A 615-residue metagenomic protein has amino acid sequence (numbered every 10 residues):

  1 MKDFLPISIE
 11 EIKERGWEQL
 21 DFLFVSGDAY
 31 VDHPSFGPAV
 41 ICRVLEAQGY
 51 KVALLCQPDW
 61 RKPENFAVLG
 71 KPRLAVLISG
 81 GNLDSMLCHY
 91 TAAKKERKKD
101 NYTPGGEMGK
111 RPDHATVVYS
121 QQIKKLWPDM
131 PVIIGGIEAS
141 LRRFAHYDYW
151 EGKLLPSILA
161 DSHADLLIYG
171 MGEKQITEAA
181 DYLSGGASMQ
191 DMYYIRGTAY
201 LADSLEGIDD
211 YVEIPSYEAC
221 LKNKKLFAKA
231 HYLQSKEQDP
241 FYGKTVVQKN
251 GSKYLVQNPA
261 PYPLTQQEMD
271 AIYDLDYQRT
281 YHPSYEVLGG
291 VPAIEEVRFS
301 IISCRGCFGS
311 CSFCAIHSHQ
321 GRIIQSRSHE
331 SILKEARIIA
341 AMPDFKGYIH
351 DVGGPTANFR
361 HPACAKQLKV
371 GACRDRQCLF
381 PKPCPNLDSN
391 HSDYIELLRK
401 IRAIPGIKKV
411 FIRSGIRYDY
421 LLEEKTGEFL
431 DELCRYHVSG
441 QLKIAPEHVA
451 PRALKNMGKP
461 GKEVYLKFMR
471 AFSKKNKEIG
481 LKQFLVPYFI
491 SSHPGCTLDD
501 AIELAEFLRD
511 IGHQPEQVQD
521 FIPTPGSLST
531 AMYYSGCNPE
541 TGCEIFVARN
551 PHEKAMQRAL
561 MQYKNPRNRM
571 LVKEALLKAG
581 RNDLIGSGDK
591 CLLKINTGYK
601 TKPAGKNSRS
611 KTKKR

Functional and structural regions predicted by a protein language model:
M1-Q19, A29, H231-S300: N-terminal [4Fe-4S]-dependent radical SAM core
E11, G37, C56-N250, Q257-N258: Glycine-rich beta-alpha loop elements in corrinoid/cobalamin-binding modules across cobalamin-dependent enzymes
F24, V40, L55, D59-W60 (+2 more regions): Conserved SAM/AdoMet-binding glycine-rich loop
V25-D28, L288-A315, A340, Y348: N-terminal pre-triad scaffold of radical SAM enzymes
R61, M189-Q238, S252, P261-L264 (+8 more regions): Terminal amphipathic helices with adjacent charged low-complexity linkers/tails
D84-A93, L141-R143, E173-E178, D203-E206 (+6 more regions): Flexible glycine/acidic-rich beta-alpha junction loops that bind and position SAM and/or redox cofactors in anaerobic
D165, I272, C311, I332 (+3 more regions): Conserved, mostly hydrophobic/aromatic
V370, R376, L592-R615: Acidic, low-complexity intrinsically disordered tails
